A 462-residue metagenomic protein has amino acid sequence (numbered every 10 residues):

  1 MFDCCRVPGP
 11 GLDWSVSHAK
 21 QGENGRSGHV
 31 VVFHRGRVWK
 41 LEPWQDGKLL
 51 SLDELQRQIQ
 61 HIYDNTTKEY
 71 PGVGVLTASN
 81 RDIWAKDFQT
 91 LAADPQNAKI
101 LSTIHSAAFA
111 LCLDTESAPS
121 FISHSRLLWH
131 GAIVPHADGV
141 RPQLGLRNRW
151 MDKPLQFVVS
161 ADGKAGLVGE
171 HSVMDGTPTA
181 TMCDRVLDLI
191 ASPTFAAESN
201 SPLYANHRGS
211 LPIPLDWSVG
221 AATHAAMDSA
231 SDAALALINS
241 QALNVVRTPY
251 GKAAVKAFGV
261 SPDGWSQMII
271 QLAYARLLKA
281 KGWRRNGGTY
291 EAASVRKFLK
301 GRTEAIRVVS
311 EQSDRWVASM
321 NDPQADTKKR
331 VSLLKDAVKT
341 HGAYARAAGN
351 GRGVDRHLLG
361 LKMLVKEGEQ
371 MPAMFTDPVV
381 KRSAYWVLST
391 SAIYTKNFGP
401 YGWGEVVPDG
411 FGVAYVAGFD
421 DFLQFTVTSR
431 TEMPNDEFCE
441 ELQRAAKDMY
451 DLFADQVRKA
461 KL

Functional and structural regions predicted by a protein language model:
M1-Q156, A161-L462: Acyl-CoA-dependent O-acyltransferases
